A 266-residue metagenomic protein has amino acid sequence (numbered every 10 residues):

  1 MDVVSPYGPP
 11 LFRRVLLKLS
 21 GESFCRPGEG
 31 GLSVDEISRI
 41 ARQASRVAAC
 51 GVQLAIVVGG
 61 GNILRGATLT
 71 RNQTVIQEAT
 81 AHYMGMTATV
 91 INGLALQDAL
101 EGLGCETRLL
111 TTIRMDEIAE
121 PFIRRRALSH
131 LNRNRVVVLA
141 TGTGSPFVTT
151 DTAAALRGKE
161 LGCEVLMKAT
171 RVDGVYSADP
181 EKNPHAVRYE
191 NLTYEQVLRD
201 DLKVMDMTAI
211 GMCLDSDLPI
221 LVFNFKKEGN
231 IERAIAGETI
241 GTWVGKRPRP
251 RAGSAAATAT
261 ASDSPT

Functional and structural regions predicted by a protein language model:
M1-T266: C-terminal catalytic "cap/lid" subdomain
